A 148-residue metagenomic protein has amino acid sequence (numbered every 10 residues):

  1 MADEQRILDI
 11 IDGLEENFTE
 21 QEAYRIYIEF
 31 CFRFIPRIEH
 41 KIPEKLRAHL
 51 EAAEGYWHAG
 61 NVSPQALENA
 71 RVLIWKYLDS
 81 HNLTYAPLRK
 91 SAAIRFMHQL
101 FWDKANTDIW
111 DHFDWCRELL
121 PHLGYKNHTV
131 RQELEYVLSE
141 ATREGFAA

Functional and structural regions predicted by a protein language model:
M1-A148: Structured binding/interaction patches within domain cores
